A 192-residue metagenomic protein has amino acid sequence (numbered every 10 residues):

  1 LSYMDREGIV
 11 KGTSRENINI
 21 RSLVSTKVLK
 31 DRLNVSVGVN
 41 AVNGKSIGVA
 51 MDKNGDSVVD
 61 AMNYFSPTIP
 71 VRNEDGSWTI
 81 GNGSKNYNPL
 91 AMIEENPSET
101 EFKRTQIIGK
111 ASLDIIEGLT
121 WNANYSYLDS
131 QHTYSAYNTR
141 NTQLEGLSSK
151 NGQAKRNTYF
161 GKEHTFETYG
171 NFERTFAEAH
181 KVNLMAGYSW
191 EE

Functional and structural regions predicted by a protein language model:
L1-D5: Transmembrane beta-strand segments that form the barrel wall of outer-membrane beta-barrel proteins
I9-T13, N19, L23-R104, N122-E192: Surface-exposed loop/interface segments of Gram-negative outer-membrane beta-barrel transport/assembly proteins
S112, I116, E173-T175: Short, surface-exposed loop/turn segments at beta-strand-coil junctions that are enriched for proline with nearby
